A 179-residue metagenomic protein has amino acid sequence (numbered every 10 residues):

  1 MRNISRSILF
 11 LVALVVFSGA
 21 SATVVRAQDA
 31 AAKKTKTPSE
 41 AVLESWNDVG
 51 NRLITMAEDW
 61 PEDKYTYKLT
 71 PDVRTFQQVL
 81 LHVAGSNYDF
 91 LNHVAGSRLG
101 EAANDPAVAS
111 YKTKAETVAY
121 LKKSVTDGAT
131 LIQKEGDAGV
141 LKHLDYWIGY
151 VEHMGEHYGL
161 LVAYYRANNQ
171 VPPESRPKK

Functional and structural regions predicted by a protein language model:
M1-R6: Positively charged n-region of N-terminal signal peptides that target proteins for export
L9-A20: Bacterial N-terminal signal peptides
A20-A27: Sec/Tat signal peptide C-region and signal peptidase I cleavage site
D29, N47-N51, A119: Carbohydrate-interacting regions of secretory-pathway proteins
D29-P38, G96-S110: Acidic/histidine-rich, surface-exposed loop or edge segments in extracytoplasmic proteins
L43-N47, I54, K64-D105, A138-K179: Short, contiguous alpha-helical
S45, A109-M154: Acidic/histidine-rich alpha-helical segments that form the ligand environment of transition-metal centers
R52, M56-A57, L131-E135: Well-ordered alpha-helical scaffold segments within catalytic/enzyme domains
